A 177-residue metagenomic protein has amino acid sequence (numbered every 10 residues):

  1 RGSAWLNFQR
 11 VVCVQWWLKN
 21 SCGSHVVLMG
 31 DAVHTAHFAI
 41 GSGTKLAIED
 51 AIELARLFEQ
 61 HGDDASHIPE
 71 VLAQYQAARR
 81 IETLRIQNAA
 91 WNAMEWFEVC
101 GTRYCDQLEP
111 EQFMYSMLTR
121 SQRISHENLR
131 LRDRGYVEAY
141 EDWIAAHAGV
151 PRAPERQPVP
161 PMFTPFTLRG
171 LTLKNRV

Functional and structural regions predicted by a protein language model:
R1: Charged C-terminal helix
A4-N92, W96: Conserved mid-domain beta->alpha element of the FAD-binding
C13, S21, T102, T167-L173: Short capping/connector residues at structural and topological boundaries
R56-A153: C-terminal helical "tail/cap" subdomain of flavin- and related membrane-associated enzymes
Y140-V177: Flavin-dependent oxidoreductase catalytic cores
